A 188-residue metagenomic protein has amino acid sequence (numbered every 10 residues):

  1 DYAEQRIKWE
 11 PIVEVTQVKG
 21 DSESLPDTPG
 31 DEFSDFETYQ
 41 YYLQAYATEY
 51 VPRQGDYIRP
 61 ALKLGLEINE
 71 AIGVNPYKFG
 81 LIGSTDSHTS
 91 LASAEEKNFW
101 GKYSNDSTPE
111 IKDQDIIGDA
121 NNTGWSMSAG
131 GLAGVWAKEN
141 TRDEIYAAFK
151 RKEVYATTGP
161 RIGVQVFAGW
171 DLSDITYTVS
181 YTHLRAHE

Functional and structural regions predicted by a protein language model:
Y2-R185: C-terminal functional module detector
